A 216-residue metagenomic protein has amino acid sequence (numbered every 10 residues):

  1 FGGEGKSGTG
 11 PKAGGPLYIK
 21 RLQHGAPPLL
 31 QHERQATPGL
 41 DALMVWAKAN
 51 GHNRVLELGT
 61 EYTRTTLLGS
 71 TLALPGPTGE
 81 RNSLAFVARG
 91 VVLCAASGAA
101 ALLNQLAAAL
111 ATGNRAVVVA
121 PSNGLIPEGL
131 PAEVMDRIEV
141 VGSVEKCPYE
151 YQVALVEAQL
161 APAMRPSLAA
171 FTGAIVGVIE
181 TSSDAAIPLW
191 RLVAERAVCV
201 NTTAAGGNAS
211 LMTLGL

Functional and structural regions predicted by a protein language model:
F1-A95, A99-L216: C-terminal segments
